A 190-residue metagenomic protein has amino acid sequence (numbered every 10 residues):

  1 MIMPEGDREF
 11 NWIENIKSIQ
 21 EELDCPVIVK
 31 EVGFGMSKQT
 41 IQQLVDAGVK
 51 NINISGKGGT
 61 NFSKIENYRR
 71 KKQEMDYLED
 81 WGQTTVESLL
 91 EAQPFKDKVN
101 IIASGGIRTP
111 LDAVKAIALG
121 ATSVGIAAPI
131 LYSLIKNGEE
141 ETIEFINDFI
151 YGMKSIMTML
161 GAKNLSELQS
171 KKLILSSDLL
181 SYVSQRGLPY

Functional and structural regions predicted by a protein language model:
M1, G105, M157: Generic anion/oxyanion-binding catalytic loop in active/binding sites
M1-N11: Short, flexible helix-coil linker/hinge segments at the edges of structured domains or between repeats
R8, Y77-T84, E141, F145 (+1 more regions): Catalytic cores of large soluble enzymes that bind and process phosphate-bearing ligands
F10-K136: Glycine-rich phosphate/ribose-binding loops and adjacent secondary-structure elements that form binding surfaces
I130-Y190: C-terminal extensions of enzymes
